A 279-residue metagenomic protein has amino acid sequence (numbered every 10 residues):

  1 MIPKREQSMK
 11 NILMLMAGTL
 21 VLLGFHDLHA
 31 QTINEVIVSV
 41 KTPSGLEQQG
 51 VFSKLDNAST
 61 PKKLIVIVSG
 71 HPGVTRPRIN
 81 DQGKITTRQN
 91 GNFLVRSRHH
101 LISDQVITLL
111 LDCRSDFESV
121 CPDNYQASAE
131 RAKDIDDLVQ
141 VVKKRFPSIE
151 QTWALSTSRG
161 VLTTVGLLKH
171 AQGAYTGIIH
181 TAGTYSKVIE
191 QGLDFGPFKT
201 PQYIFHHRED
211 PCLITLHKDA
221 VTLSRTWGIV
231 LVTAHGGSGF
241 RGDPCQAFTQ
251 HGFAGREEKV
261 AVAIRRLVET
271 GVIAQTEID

Functional and structural regions predicted by a protein language model:
F25-A30: Sec/Tat signal peptide C-region and signal peptidase I cleavage site
Q31-T60: N-terminal cap/lid segment of alpha/beta-hydrolase-fold proteins
N57-H100: Short, surface-exposed "cap/lid" segments of acyl-processing enzymes
F93, V120-F146: Alpha/beta-hydrolase active-site loop
R98-E118: Conserved alpha/beta-hydrolase
Q140-P197: Primarily recognizes the serine-hydrolase "nucleophile elbow" in alpha/beta-hydrolase and SGNH/GDSL folds
G177-G236: The feature captures the conserved acid-bearing segment of alpha/beta-hydrolase catalytic domains
G228-D279: C-terminal catalytic histidine-bearing segment of alpha/beta-hydrolase fold enzymes
